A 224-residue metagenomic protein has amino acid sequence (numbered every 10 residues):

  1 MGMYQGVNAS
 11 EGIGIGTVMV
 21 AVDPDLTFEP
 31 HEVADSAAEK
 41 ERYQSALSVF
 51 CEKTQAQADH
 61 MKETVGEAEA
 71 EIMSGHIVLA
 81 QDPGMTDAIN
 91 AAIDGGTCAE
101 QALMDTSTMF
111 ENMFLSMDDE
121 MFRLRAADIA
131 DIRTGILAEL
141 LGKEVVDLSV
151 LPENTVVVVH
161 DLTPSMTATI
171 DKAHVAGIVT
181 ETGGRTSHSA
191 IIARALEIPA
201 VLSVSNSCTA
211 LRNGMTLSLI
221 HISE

Functional and structural regions predicted by a protein language model:
M1-S223: Non-catalytic, soluble scaffold/interaction modules
